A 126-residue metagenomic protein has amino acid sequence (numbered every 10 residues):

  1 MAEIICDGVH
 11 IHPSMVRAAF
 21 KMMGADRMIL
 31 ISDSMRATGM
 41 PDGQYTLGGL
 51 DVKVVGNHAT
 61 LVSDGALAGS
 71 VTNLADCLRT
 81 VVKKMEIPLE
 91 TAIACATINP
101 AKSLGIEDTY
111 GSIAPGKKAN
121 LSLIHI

Functional and structural regions predicted by a protein language model:
M1-G8, M15-K117, L121: His/Asp/Glu-enriched, well-ordered alpha-helical/loop segment that forms or immediately abuts the divalent-metal
I124-I126: Conserved small/polar residues in nucleotide/adenosyl-binding loops
